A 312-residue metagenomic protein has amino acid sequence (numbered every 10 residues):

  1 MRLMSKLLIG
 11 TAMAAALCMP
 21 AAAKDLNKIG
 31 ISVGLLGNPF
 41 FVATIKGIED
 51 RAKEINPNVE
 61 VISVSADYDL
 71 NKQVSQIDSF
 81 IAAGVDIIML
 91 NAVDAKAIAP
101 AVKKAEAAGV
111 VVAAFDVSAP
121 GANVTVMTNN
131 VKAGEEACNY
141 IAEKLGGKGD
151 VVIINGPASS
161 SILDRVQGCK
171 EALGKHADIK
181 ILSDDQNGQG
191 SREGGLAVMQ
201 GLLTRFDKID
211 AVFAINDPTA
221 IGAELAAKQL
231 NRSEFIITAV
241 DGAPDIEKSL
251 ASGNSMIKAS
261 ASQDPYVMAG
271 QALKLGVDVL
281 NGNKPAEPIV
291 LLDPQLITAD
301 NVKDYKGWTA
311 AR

Functional and structural regions predicted by a protein language model:
L3-L8, L17, A22-R312: A residue-level marker of the well-folded mature domains of exported/periplasmic proteins
